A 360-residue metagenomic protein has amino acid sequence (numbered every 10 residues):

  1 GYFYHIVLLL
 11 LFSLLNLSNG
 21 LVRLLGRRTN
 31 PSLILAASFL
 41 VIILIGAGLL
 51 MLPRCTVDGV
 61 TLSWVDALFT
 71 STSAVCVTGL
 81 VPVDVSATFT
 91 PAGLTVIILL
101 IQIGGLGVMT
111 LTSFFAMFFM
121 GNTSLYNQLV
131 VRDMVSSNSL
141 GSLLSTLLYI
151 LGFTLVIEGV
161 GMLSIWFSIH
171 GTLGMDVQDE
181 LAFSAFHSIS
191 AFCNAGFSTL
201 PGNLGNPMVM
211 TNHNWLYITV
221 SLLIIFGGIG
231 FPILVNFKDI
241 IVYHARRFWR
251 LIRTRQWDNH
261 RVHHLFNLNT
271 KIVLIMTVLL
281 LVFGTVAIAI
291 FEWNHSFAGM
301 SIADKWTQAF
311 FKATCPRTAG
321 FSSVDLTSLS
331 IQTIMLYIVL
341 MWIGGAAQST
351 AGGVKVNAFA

Functional and structural regions predicted by a protein language model:
G1-A360: Membrane-proximal intracellular helices of multi-pass ion channels
